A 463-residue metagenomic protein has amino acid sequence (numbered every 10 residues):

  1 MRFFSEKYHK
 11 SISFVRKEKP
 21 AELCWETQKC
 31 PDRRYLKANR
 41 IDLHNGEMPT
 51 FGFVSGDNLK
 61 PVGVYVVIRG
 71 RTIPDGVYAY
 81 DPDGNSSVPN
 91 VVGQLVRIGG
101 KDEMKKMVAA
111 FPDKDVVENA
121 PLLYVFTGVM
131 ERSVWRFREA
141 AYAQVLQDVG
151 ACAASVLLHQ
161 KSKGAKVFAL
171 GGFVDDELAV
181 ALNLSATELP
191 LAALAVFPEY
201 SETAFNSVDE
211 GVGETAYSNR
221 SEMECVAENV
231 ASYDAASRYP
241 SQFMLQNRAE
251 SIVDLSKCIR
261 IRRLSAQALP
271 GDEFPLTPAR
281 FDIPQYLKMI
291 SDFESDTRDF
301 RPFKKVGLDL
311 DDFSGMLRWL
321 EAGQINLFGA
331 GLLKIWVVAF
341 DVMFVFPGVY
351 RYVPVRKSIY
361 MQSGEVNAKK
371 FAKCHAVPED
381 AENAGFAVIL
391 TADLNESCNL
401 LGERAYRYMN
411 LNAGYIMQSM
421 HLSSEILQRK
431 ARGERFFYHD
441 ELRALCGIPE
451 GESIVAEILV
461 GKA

Functional and structural regions predicted by a protein language model:
M1-S419, I426-A463: N-terminal accessory segments that position/regulate proteins before the catalytic core
